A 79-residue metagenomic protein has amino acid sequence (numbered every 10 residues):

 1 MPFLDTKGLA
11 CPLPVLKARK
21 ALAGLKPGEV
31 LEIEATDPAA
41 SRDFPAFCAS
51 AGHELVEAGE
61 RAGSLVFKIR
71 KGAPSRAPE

Functional and structural regions predicted by a protein language model:
M1-G8: Short amphipathic
P2, L31, L65-F67: Conserved beta-strand core positions
T6, A35, I69-K71: Hydrophobic residues in beta-strands and at strand termini
L9, P38, G72-P74: Generic structural motif
P12-A58: Amphipathic, hydrophobic secondary-structure cores in small proteins
P45-E79: C-terminal structural segments of small proteins and small subunits
